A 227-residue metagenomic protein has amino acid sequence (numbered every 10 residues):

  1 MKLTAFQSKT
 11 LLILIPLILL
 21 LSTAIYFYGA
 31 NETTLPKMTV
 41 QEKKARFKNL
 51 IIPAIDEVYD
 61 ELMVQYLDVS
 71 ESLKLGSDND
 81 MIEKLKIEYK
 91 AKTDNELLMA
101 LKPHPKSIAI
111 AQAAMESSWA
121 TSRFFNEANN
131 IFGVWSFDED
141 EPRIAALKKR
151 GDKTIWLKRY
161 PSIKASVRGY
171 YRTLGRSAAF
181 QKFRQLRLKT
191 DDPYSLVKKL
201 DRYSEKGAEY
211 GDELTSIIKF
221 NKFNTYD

Functional and structural regions predicted by a protein language model:
K2-A111, M115-D227: Catalytic cores of secreted/periplasmic lytic hydrolases that degrade extracellular macromolecules
